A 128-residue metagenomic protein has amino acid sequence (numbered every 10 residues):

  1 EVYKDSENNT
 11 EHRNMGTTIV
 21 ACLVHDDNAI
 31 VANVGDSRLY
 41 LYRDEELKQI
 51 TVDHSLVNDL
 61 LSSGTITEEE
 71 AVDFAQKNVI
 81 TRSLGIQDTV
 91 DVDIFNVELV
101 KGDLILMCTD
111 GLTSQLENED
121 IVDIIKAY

Functional and structural regions predicted by a protein language model:
E1-Y128: PP2C/PPM-type serine/threonine phosphatase catalytic domain
